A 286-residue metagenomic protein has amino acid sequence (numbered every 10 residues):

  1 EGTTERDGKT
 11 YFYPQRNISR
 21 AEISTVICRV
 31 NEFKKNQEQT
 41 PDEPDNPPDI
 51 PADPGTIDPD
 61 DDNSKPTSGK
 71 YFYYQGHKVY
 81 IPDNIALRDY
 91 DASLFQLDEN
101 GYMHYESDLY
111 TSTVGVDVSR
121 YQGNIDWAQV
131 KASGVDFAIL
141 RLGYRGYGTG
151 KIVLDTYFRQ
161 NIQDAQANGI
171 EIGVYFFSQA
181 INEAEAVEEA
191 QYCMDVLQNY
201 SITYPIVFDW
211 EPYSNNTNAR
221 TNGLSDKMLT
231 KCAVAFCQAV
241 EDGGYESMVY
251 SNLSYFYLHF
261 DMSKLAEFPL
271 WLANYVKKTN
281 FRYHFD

Functional and structural regions predicted by a protein language model:
E1-K34: Extracytoplasmic Gram-positive cell-surface binding/anchoring modules and repeats
E5, V30-N31, R120-N124, F137 (+6 more regions): Solvent-exposed loop/turn segments at secondary-structure junctions within structured extracellular/periplasmic domains
N36-S68: Ser/Thr/Gly/Pro-rich low-complexity, disordered linker/stalk segments of secreted and cell-surface proteins
G55-G115, Q122, S263-D286: Functionally critical loop-and-helix segments that line ligand-binding/catalytic clefts of soluble enzyme domains
H77, V196-I206, W210-D286: Surface-exposed substrate-engagement region within the catalytic domains of secreted or surface-exposed extracellular
L94-I172: N-terminal carbohydrate-binding/catalytic regions of secreted carbohydrate-active enzymes
V114-V118, A138-L140, I170-F176, I206-F208 (+2 more regions): Hydrophobic faces of well-ordered beta-strands that scaffold small-molecule active sites in alpha/beta enzyme cores
S119-Q129, I152-D164, A184-N199, T203 (+3 more regions): Alpha-helical scaffolding within the catalytic cores of extracellular/periplasmic polymer-degrading hydrolases
